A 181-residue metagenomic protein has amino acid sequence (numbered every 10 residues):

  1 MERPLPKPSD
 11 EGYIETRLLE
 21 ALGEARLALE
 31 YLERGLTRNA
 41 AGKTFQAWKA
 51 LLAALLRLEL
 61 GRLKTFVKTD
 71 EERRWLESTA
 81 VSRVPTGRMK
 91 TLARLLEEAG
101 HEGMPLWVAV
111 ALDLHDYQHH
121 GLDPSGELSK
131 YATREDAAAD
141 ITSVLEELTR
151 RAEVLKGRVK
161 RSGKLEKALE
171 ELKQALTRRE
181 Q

Functional and structural regions predicted by a protein language model:
M1-T37: Charged alpha-helical initiation segments
P4, G61-Q181: Long, charged low-complexity segments
R17, K43-T44, A137: Amphipathic alpha-helix face/heptad-repeat signature
R17-E24, A50, V144-E147: Amphipathic, well-ordered alpha-helical segments in soluble domains
E33-A40, R134, S162: Alpha-helical rod/repeat scaffolding segments in eukaryotic adaptors/tethers and long-chain four-helix cytokines
A40-A41, A47: Solenoid-repeat scaffolds in large eukaryotic assemblies
W48-F66: Short, charge-rich amphipathic alpha-helical segments embedded in non-transmembrane helical bundles/solenoids
